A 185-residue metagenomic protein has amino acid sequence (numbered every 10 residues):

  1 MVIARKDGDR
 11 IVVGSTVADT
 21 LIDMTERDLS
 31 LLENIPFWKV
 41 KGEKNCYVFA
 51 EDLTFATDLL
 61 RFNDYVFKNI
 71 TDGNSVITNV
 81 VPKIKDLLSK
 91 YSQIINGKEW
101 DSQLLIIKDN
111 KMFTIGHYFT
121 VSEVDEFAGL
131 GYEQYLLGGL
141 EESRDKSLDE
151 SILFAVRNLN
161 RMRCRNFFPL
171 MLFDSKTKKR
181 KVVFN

Functional and structural regions predicted by a protein language model:
M1-E99, V121-L153, S175-K176, F184: Conserved short S/T/G-enriched processing/targeting/catalytic segments and their helical context
M1-I3, Q103, P169: Conserved beta-strand and immediately adjacent loop positions that scaffold enzyme active sites
K6-G8, I106-K111: Short, flexible beta-strand-to-coil junctions
Y47, L105-I106: Short beta-strand elements that form the blades of beta-propeller/WD-repeat-like and other beta-sheet-rich scaffold
L53-T54, N110-M112: Loop/turn residues immediately N-terminal
W100, M112-T114: Portal/gating segments that form or line small-molecule/metal binding sites
T114-S122: Positively charged, Gly/Ser-enriched RNA/tRNA-binding surfaces
V156-N185: C-terminal binding/interaction regions
